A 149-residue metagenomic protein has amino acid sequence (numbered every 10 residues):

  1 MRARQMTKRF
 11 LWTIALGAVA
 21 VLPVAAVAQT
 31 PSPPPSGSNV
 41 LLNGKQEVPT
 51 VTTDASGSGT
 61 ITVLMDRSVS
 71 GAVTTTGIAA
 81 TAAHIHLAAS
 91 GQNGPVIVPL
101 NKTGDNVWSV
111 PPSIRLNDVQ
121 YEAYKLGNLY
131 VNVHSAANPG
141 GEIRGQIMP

Functional and structural regions predicted by a protein language model:
R2-Q5, F10-W12, P23-A83, L87-P149: Metal-centered catalytic cores of metalloenzymes
V19-A20: Hydrophobic alpha-helical transmembrane segments of integral membrane proteins, especially lipid-exposed positions
